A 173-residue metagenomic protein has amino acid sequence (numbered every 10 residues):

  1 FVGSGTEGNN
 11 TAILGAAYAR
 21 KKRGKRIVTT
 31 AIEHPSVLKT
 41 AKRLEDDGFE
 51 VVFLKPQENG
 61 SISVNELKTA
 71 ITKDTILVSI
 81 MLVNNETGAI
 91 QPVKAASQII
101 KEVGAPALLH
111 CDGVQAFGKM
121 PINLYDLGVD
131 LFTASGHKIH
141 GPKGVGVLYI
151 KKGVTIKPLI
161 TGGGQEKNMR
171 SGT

Functional and structural regions predicted by a protein language model:
F1-T173: Pyridoxal 5′-phosphate
